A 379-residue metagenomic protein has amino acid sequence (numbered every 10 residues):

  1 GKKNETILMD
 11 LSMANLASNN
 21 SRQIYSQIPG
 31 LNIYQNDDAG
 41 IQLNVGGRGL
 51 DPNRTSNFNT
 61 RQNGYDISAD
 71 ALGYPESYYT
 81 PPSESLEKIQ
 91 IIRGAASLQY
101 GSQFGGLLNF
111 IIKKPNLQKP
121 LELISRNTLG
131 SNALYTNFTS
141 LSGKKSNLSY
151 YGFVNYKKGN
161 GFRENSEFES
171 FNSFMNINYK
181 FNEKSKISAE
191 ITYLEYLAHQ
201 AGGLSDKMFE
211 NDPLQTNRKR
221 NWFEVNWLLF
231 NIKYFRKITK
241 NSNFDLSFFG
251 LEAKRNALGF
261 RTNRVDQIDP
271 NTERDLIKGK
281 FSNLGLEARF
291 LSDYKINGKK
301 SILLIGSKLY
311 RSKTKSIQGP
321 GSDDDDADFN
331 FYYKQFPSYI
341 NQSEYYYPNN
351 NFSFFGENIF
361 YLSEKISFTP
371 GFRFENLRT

Functional and structural regions predicted by a protein language model:
G1-A14, R22: Short, acidic, small-residue-rich periplasmic hinge/interaction motif at the N-terminus of Gram-negative outer-membrane
S12, Y65-R93: Short acidic/polar hinge/loop motifs at secondary-structure boundaries that mediate gating or recognition
L16, R22-A69, E87: Extracytoplasmic beta-strand/coil segments of soluble accessory domains associated with Gram-negative outer-membrane
S21-I24, L43-G49, F58-R61, E76-P82 (+3 more regions): N-terminal periplasmic accessory domains that precede and gate Gram-negative outer-membrane beta-barrel machines
A71-L72, I91-I92, L121-I124, Y156-G161 (+4 more regions): Extracytoplasmic loops and strand-loop junctions of Gram-negative outer membrane beta-barrel proteins
L129-K158, R163-H199, W222-K240, L309 (+1 more regions): Transmembrane beta-barrel wall of Gram-negative outer-membrane proteins
F138, R163-E169, Q200-M208, A257-V265 (+1 more regions): Outer-membrane beta-barrel translocator domains and adjoining extracellular loop/strand segments of Gram-negative
E183-L194, V225-T379: Face-selective signature of the C-terminal outer-membrane beta-barrel domain
